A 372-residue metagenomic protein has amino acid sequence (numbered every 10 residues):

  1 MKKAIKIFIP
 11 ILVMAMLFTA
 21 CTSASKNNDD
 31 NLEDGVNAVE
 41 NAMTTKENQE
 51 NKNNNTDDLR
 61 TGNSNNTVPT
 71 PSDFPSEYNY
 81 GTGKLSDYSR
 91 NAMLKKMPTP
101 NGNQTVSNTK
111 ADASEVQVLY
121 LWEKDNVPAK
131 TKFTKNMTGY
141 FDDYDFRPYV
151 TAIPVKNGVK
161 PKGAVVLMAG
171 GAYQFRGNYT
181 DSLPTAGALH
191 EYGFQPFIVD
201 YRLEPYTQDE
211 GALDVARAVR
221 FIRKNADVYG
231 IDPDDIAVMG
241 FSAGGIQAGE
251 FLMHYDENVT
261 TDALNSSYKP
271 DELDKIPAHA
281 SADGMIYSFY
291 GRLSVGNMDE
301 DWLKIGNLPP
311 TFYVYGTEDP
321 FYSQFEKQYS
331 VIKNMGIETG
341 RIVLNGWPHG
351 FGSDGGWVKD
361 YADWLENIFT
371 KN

Functional and structural regions predicted by a protein language model:
T19-A20: C-terminal motif of bacterial Sec signal peptides marking the signal peptidase cleavage site
P75-G158: N-terminal cap/lid segment of alpha/beta-hydrolase-fold proteins
K162-G170: Short beta-strand element of the alpha/beta-hydrolase
G177-Y179, V199-G230, F351-G356: Catalytic nucleophile-loop/oxyanion-hole region of alpha/beta-hydrolase and closely related hydrolase-like folds
Y179-F197: Short amphipathic alpha-helix adjacent to the substrate-entry channel of hydrolases
R217-K304: Primarily recognizes the serine-hydrolase "nucleophile elbow" in alpha/beta-hydrolase and SGNH/GDSL folds
Y313-Y315: Short beta-strand/loop motif that positions the catalytic acidic residue of the alpha/beta-hydrolase fold
Y329, K333-N372: C-terminal catalytic histidine-bearing segment of alpha/beta-hydrolase fold enzymes
